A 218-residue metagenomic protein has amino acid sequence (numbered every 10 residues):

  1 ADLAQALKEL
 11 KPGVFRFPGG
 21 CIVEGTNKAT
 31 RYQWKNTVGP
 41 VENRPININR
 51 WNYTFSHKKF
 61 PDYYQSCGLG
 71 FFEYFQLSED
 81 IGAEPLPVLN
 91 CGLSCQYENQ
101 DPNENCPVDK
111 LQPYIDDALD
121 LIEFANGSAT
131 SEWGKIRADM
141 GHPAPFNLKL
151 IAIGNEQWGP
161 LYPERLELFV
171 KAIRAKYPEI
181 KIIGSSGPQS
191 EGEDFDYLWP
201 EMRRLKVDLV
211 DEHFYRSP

Functional and structural regions predicted by a protein language model:
A1-F195, P200-E212, R216-S217: Non-catalytic accessory regions flanking glycosidase/transglycosidase catalytic cores in CAZymes
